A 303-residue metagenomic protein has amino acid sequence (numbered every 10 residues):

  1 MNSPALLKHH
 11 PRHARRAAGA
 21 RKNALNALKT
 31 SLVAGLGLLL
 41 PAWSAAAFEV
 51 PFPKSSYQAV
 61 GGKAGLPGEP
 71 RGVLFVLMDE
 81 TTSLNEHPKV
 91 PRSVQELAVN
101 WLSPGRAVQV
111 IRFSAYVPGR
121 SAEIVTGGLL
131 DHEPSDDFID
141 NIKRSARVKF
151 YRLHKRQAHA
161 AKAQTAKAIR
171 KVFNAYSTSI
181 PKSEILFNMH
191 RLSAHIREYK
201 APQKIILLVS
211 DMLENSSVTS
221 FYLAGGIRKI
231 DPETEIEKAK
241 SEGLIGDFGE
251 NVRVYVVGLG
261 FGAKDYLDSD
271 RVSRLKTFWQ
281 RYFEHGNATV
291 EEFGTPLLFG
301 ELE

Functional and structural regions predicted by a protein language model:
M1-N26: N-terminal secretory signal peptides that target proteins for export/translocation
K29-P41: Bacterial N-terminal signal peptides
A45-L66, E80: Von Willebrand factor
A46, A64, I245, E250-V252 (+1 more regions): P/S/T/G-enriched low-complexity
F52, I139-P202: Von Willebrand factor
E69-L84, A168-A175, V257-A263: Acidic/histidine-rich, surface-exposed loop or edge segments in extracytoplasmic proteins
P70-L153, I205-L207: Von Willebrand factor
L213-R271: VWA/integrin I-like adhesion module and closely mimicked acidic/polar interface patches used
